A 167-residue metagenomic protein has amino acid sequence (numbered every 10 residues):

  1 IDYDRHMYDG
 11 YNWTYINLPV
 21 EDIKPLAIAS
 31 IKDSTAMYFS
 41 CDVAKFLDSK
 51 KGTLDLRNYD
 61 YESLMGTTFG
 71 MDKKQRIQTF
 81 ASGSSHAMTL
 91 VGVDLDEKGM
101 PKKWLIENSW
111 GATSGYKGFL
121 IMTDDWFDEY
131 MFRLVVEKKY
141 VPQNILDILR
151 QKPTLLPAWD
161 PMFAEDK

Functional and structural regions predicted by a protein language model:
I1-K167: Active-site signature of cysteine proteases
